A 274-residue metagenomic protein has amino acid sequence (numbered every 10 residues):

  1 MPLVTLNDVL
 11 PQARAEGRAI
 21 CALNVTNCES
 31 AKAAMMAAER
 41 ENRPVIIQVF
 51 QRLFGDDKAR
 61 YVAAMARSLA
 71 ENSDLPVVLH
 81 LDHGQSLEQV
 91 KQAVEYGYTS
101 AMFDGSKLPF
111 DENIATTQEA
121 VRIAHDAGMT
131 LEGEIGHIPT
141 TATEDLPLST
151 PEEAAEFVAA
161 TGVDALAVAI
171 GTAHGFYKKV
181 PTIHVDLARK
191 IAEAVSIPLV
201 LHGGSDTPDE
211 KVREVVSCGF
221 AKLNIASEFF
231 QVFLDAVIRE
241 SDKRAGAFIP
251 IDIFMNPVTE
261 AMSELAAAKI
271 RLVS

Functional and structural regions predicted by a protein language model:
V4-E16, C28-L53, A59-D74, G84-V195 (+5 more regions): Alpha/beta enzyme core
I20-N24, L79-H80, M102, L199-H202 (+1 more regions): Short catalytic-loop micro-motif centered on adjacent basic/acidic residues
I20-N27, R52-G55, M255: Short, N-terminal intrinsically disordered low-complexity segments that are rich in Pro/Gly and polar/charged residues
V180-T182, I197, F254-T259: Active-site-adjacent C-terminal substructures of enzyme catalytic domains
S227-A247: Short glycine/proline-rich, acidic loop/turn segments that cap or connect secondary-structure elements
E240-S274: Extended, intrinsically disordered, low-complexity segments
